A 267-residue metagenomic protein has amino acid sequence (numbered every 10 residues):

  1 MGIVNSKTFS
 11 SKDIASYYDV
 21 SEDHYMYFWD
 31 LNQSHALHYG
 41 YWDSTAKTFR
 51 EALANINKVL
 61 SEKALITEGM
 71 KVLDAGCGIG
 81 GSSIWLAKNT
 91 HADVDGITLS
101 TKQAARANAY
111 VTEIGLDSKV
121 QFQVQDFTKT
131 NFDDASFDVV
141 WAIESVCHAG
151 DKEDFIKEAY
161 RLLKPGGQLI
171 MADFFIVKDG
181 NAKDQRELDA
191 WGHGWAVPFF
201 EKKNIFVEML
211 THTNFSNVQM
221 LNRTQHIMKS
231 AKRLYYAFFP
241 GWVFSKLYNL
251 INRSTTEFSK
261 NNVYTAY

Functional and structural regions predicted by a protein language model:
M1-F28: N-terminal auxiliary segments of SAM/dcSAM-dependent transferases
L31, H35-D43, K47-M70: Conserved alpha-helix/loop element of class I SAM-dependent methyltransferases that forms part of the SAM/SAH-binding
K71-L73, I79-K129: Class I SAM-dependent methyltransferase SAM/SAH-binding core
T128-V140: A short acidic, Gly/Pro-enriched loop at the edge of an enzyme's catalytic core that lines a small-molecule cofactor
E153-Q168: A short glycine-rich, Lys/Arg-flanked "PGG" loop and its adjoining helix->strand segment in the class I
F175-P198: Short, glycine-/aromatic-enriched active-site segment of Class I SAM-dependent methyltransferases
P198-N214: Short alpha-helix
T224-Y267: C-terminal helical/coil "lid" or tail adjacent to the Rossmann-like core of SAM-dependent
